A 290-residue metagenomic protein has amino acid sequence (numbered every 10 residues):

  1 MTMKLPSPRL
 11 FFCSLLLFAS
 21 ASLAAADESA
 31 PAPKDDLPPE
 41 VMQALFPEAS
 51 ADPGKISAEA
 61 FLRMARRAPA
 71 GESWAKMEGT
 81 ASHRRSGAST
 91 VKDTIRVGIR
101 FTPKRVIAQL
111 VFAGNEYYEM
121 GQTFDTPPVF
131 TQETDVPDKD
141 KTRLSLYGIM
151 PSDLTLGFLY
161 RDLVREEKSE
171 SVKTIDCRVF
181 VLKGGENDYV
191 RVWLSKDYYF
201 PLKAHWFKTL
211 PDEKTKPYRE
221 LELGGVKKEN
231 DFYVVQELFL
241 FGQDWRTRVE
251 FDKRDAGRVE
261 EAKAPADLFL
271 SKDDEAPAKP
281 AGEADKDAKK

Functional and structural regions predicted by a protein language model:
T2-F12: Bacterial N-terminal signal peptides that target proteins for export
F11-A21: Bacterial N-terminal signal peptides
A24-A26: Boundary at the C-terminal end of the N-terminal hydrophobic targeting segment
E28-S29, D36, T94: Coil residues (strongly favoring Ser/Thr
A32-D36, A49-F61, M120-Y189, K196 (+2 more regions): Flexible, processing/modification-adjacent segments and terminal tails in exported/periplasmic/extracellular proteins
P39-T134, V164-E166: N-terminal mature ectodomain segment of secretory-pathway/periplasmic proteins
S57, T94, G98-F101, G114-E116 (+1 more regions): Intrinsically disordered terminal and processing segments
T174-D267: Gly/Pro-enriched, hydrophobic low-complexity segments that function as extracytoplasmic propeptides/linkers
